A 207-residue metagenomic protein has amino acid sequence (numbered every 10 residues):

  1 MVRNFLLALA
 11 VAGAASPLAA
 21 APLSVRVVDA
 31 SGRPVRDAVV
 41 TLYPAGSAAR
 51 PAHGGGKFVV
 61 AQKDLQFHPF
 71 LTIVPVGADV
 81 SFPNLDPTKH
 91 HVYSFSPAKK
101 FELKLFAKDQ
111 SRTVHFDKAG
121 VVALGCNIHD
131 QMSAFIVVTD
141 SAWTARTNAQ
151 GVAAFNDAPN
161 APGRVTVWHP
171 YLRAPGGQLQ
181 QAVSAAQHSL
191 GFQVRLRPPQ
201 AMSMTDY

Functional and structural regions predicted by a protein language model:
M1-L6: Bacterial N-terminal signal peptides that target proteins for export
A8, L18-A19: Intrinsic low-complexity, intrinsically disordered segments enriched in polar/basic residues
V11-A12: Short, linear, compositionally biased motifs with a strong N-terminal bias
A20-Y207: Extracytoplasmic copper-binding redox domains, predominantly the cupredoxin/blue-copper superfamily
